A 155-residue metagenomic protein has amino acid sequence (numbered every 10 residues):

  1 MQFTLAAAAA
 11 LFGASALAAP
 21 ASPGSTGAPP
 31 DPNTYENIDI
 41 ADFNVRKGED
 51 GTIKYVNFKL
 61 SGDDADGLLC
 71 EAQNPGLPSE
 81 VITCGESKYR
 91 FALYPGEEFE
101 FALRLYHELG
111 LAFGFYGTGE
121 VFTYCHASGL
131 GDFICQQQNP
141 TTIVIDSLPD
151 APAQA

Functional and structural regions predicted by a protein language model:
M1-P23: Fungal secretory targeting signals
F3, A10-F12, P32, D50 (+2 more regions): A generic structural signal for short, solvent-exposed coil/turn residues that cap or connect secondary-structure
A6, P29, N37, T52 (+3 more regions): Generic detection of intrinsically disordered/low-complexity segments and helix-coil linkers/edges
A9, P20-P23, K47, G110-F115 (+1 more regions): Compositionally biased, low-complexity repeat tracts
A10, A14-A18, C70-A72, A112-G119: Small-side-chain structural scaffolding
G24-E80: Short, surface-exposed binding/anchoring microloops in extracellular/periplasmic proteins
P78-A155: Acidic, low-complexity intrinsically disordered segments
